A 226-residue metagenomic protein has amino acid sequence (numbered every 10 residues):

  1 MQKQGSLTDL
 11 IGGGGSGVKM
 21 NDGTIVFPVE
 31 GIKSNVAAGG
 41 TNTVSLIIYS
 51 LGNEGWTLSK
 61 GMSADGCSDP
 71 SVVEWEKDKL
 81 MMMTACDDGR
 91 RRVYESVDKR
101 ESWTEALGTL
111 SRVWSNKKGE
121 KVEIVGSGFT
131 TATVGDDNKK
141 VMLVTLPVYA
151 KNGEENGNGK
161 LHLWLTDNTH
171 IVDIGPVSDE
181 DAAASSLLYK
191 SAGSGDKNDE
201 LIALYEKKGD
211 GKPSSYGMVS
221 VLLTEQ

Functional and structural regions predicted by a protein language model:
M1-K19: Asp-box/WD-like beta-propeller blade repeats and closely related beta-sheet repeat scaffolds
M1-Q4, S50-A64, D98-E120, H162-D179: Blade-edge beta-strand/turn elements of extracellular beta-propeller and related beta-sheet repeat scaffolds
G13-S16, S68-S71, V125-G128, A183-G193: Beta-propeller and closely related beta-sheet repeat lectin domains
D22-P28, D78-M82, D136-T145, G193-L204: Entry beta-strands of beta-propeller and related beta-repeat scaffolds
S34-T43, A85-G89, N152-G159, G211-S215: Short, solvent-exposed loop/turn segments at conserved positions within beta-propeller repeat blades
N42-N53, R92-K99, N158-D167, S215-Q226: Beta-propeller blade signature
G89-R91, W114-D173: Loop/turn-rich, solvent-exposed surfaces of beta-rich toroidal or solenoidal domains
A183-Q226: Blade-level signature of beta-propeller repeat domains, shared across WD40, Kelch, NHL, RCC1 and BNR/Asp-box propellers
